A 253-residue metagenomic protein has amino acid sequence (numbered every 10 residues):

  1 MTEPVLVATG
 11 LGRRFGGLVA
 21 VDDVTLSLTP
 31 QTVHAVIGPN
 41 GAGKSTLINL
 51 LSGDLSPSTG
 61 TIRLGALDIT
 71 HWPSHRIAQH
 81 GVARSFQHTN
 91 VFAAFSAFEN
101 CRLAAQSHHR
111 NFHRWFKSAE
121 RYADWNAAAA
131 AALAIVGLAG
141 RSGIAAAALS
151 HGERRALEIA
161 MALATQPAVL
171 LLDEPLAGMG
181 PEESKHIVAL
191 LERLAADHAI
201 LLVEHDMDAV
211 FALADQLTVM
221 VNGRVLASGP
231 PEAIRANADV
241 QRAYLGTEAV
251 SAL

Functional and structural regions predicted by a protein language model:
T2-L253: Glycine-rich phosphate-binding loops of nucleotide-dependent enzymes
